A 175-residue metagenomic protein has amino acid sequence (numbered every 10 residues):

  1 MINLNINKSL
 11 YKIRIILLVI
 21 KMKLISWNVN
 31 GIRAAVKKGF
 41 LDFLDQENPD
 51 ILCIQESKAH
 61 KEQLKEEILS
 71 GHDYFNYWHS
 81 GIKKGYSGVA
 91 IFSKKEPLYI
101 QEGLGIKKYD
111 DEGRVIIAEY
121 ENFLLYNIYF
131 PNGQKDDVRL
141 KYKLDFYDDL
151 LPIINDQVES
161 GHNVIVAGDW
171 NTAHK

Functional and structural regions predicted by a protein language model:
S9-G71, F75, K83-V89: N-terminal, active-site-proximal structural segment of metallo-dependent hydrolase catalytic domains
M22-N30, N122-Q134, A167: Active-site-proximal beta-strand elements of phosphoester/diester hydrolases
N28, L44-E62, L125, I154-K175: Active-site beta-strand/loop signature of hydrolases that rely on acidic residues for catalysis
I32-V36, D110, Y142-D149: Soluble or luminal CAZymes and related metallo-dependent hydrolases
S57-H60, L64-G133: Structured beta-strand-rich core segments of catalytic domains in phosphoester-bond hydrolases
G105-I106, P131-Y147: Surface-exposed cleft-lining segments at the edges of enzyme active sites
L140-G161: A long, amphipathic alpha-helix that forms part of the scaffold/cap immediately adjacent to metal-dependent active
